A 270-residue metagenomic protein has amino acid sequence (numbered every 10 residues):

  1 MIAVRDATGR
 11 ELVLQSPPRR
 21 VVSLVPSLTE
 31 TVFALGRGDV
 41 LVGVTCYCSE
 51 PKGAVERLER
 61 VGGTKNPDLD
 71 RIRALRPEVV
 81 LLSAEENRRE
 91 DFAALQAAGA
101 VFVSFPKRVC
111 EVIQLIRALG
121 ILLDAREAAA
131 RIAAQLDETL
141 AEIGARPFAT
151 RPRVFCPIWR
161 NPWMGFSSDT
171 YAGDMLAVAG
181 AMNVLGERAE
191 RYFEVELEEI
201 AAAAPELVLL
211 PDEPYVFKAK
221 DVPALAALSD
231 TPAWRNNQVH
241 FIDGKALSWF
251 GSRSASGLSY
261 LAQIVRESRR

Functional and structural regions predicted by a protein language model:
M1-V4, R10-L14, R20, V79 (+6 more regions): Extracytoplasmic substrate-binding proteins
I2-R5, R19-D91, V184, A203 (+1 more regions): A short, structured surface patch at a secondary-structure boundary
R37, E56-R57, A97-G99, A179 (+1 more regions): Short, structured coil segments at secondary-structure junctions
T45, D169-F193, F241: His/Asp/Glu-enriched short active-site or ligand-binding loop at hydrolase and phosphoryl-transfer sites
S49-E50, V222-F241: Short glycine/proline-rich, acidic loop/turn segments that cap or connect secondary-structure elements
P51-L58, R71, V112-I116, A219-K220 (+1 more regions): Short, charged, surface-exposed secondary-structure boundary motifs
R71-A74, A94, M175, E199: Well-formed, non-transmembrane alpha-helical positions, independent of function
R88-A94, L207-L225: A ligand-binding cleft/hinge motif common to bilobed small-molecule-binding domains
